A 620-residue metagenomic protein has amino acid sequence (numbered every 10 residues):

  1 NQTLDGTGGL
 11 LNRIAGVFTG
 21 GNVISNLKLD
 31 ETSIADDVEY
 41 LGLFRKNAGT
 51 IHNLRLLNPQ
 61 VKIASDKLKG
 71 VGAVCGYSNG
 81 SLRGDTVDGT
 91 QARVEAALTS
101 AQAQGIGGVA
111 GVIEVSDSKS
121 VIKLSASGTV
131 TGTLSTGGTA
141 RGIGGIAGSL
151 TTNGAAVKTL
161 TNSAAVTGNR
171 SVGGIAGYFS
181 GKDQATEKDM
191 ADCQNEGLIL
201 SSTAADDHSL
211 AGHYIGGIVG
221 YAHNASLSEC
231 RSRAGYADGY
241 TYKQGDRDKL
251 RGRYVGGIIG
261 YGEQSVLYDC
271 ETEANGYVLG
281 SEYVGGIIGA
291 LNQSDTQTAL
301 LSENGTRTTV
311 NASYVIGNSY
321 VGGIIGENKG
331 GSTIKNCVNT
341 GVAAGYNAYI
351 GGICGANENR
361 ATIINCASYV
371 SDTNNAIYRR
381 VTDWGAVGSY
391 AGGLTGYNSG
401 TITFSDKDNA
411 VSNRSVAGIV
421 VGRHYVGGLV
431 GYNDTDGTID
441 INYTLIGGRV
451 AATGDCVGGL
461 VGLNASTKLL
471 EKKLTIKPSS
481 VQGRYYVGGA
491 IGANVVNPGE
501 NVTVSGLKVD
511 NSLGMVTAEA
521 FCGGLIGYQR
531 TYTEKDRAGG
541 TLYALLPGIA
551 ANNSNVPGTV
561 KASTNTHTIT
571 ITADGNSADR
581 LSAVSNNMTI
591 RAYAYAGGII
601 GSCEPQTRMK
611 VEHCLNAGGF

Functional and structural regions predicted by a protein language model:
N1-F620: Surface-exposed repetitive/solenoidal architectures
